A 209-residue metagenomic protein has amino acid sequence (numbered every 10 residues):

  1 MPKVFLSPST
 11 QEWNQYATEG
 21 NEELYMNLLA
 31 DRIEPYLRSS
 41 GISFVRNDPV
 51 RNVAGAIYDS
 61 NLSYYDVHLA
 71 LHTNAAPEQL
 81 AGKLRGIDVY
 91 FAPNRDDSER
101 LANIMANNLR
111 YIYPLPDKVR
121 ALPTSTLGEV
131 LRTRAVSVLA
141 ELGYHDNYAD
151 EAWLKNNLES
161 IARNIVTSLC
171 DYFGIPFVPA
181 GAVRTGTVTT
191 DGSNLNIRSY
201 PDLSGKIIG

Functional and structural regions predicted by a protein language model:
P2-I87, F91-E99: Catalytic-core regions of hydrolytic enzymes
P2-N14, Y58-D59, S63, H68-P77 (+2 more regions): Active-site-adjacent mobile loop/cap segments within catalytic or ligand-binding domains
N21-Y25, N156-N157, K206: Alpha-helix N-cap and loop-to-helix initiation/capping positions
L28-S39, D97-P114, E151-G181: Long, well-ordered alpha-helical scaffolding segments within enzyme catalytic domains, especially pronounced
S43-V50, L115-T124, P176-A180: Surface-exposed patches in mature extracellular/periplasmic domains of secreted proteins
D48, L195-P201: Short, cationic motifs built from Arg/Lys/His that form the positively charged side of catalytic pockets
V178-N196: SH3-family beta-barrel domains
S199-G209: SH3/SH3-like (including bacterial SH3b) beta-barrel domains that bind proline-rich motifs or cell-wall ligands
